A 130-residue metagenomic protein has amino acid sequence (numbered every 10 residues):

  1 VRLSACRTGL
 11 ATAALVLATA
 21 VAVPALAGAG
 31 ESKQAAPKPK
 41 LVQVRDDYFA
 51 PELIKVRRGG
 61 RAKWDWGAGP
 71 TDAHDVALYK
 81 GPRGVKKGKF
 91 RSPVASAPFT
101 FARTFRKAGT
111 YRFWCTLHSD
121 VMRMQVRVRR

Functional and structural regions predicted by a protein language model:
V1-A13: Bacterial N-terminal signal peptides that target proteins for export
L3-C6, A22-R130: Extracytoplasmic copper-binding redox domains, predominantly the cupredoxin/blue-copper superfamily
A11-A22: Bacterial N-terminal signal peptides
